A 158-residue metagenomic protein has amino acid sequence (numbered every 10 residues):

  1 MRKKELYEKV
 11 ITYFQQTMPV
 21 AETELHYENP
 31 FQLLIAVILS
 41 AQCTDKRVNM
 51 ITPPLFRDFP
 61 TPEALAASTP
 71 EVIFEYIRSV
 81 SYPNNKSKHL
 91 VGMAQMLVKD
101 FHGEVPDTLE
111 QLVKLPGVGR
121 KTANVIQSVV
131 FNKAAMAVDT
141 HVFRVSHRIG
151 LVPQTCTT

Functional and structural regions predicted by a protein language model:
R2-T158: Catalytic cores of DNA base-excision repair glycosylases
